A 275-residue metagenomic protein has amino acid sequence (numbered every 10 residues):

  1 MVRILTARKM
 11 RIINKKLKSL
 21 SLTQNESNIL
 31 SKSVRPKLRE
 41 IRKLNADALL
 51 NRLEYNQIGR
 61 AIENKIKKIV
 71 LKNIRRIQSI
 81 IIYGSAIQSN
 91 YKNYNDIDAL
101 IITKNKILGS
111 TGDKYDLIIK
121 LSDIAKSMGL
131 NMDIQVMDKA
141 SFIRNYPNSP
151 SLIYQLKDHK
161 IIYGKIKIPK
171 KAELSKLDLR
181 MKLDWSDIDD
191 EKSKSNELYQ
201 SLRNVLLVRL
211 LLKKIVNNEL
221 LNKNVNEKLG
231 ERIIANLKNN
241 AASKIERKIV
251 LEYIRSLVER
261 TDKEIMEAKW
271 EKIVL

Functional and structural regions predicted by a protein language model:
M1-Q78, Q88-Y94, N105-L275: Catalytic core of pol beta-like nucleotidyltransferases
I82-A86: Glycine-rich beta-strand-to-loop/alpha-helix junction loops that act as flexible
D96-D98: Acidic Asp/Glu-based divalent-cation binding sites
L100-I102: Short hydrophobic/aromatic beta-strand micro-patches that form the beta-sheet surface supporting nucleotide- or nucleic
